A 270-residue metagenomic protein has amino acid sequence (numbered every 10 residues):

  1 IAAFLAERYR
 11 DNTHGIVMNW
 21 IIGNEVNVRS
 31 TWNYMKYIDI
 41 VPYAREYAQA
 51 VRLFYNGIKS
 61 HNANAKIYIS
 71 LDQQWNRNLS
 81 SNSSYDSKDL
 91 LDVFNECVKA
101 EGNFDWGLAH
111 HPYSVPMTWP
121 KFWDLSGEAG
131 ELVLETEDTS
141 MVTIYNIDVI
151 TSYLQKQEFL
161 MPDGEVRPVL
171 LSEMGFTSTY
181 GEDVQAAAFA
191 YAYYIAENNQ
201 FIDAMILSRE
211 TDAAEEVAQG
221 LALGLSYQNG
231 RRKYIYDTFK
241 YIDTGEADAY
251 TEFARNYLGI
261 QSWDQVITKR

Functional and structural regions predicted by a protein language model:
I1-A6: Glycine-rich anion/phosphate-binding loops
T13-M18, P42-D183: Noncatalytic carbohydrate-binding groove/subsite architecture in carbohydrate-active enzymes
I16, I21, V26, T31-W32 (+2 more regions): Aromatic-rich peripheral "rim/lid" segments of glycoside hydrolase catalytic domains that contact and position glycan
V26, K36, E173-G175: Short, histidine-centered active-site or binding-site loop motifs used for metal coordination, general acid-base
T31-Y34, D72, S81, W119-D124 (+4 more regions): General "foldedness" signal
M35-I38, L125-V133, G220-L223: Short glycine/proline- and charge-enriched loop/turn segments that cap or connect secondary-structure elements
